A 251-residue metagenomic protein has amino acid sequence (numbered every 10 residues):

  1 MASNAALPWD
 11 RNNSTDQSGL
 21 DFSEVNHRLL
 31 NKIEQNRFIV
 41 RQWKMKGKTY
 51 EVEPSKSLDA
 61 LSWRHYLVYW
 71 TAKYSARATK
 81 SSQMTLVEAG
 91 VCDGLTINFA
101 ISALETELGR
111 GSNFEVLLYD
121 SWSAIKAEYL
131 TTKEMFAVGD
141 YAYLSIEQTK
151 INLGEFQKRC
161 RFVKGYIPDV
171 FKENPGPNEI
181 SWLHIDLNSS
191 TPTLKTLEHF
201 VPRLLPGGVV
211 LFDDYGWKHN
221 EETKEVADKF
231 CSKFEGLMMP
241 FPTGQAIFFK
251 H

Functional and structural regions predicted by a protein language model:
M1-S3: Intrinsically disordered, low-structural-confidence terminal and linker regions
A5-Q17: PAPS-dependent sulfotransferase catalytic core
P8, G19, S23, H27 (+2 more regions): S-adenosylmethionine/decaboxylated-SAM
K56-L67: Conserved SAM-binding loop and adjacent beta-strand
L67-S81: Conserved alpha-helix/loop element of class I SAM-dependent methyltransferases that forms part of the SAM/SAH-binding
